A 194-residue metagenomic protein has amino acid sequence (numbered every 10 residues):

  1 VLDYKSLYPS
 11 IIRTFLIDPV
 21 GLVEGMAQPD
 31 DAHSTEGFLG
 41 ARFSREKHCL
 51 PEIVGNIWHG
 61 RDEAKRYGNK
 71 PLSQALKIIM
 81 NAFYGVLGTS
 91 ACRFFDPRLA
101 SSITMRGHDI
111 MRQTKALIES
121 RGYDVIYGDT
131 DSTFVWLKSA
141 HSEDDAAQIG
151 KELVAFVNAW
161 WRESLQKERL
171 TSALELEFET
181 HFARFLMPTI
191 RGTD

Functional and structural regions predicted by a protein language model:
V1-D194: Conserved acidic
